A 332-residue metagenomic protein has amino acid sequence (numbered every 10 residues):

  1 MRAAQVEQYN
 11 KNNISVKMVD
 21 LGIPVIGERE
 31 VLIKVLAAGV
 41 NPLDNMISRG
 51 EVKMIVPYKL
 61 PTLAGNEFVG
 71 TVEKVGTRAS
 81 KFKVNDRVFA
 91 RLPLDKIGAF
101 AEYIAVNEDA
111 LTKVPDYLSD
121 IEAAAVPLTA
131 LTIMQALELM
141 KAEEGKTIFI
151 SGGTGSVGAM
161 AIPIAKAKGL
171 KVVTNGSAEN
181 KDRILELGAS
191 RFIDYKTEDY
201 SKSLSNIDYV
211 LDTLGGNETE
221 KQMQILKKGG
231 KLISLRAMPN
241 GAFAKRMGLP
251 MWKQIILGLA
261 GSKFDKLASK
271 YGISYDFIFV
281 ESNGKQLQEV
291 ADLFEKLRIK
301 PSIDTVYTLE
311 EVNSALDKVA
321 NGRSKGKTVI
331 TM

Functional and structural regions predicted by a protein language model:
G22-V40, V52-I97: Glycine-rich beta-strand-centered segment in the early N-terminal region that forms part of a ligand/cofactor-binding
P57, R91-G152: NAD(P)H dinucleotide-binding glycine-rich loop of Rossmann-like/cofactor-binding domains, especially the beta1-alpha1
T77-R78, T174-R183, N217-E218, N240: Short glycine/proline-centered loop/turn elements that form peptide/ligand docking sites
A130-T197: Mid-domain Rossmann-like dinucleotide-binding core that forms the NAD(H)/NADP(H) cofactor-binding site
K202-Y209: A short acidic, Gly/Pro-enriched loop at the edge of an enzyme's catalytic core that lines a small-molecule cofactor
N217-K296, M332: Glycine-rich phosphate-binding loop and adjacent beta-alpha segment of Rossmann(oid) nucleotide-cofactor-binding
F279-M332: C-terminal hydrophobic helical "lid"/dimerization subdomain of Rossmann-like NAD(P)H-dependent oxidoreductases
